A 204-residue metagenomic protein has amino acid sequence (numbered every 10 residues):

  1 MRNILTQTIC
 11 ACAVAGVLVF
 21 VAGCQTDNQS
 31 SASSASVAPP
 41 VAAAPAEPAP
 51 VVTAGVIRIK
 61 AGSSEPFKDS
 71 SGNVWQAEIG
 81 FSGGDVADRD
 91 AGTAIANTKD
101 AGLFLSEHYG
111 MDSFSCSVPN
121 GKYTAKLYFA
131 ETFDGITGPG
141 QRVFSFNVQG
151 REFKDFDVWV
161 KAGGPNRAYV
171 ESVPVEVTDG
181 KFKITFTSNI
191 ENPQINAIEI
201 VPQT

Functional and structural regions predicted by a protein language model:
M1-A13: Bacterial N-terminal signal peptides that target proteins for export
L5, G23-T204: Compositionally biased, intrinsically disordered or flexible polar/acidic segments
A11, A15, A42-A44: Ala/Thr-enriched low-complexity intrinsically disordered regions
L18-V21: Bacterial Sec-type N-terminal signal peptides, specifically the leucine/valine-rich hydrophobic h-region
